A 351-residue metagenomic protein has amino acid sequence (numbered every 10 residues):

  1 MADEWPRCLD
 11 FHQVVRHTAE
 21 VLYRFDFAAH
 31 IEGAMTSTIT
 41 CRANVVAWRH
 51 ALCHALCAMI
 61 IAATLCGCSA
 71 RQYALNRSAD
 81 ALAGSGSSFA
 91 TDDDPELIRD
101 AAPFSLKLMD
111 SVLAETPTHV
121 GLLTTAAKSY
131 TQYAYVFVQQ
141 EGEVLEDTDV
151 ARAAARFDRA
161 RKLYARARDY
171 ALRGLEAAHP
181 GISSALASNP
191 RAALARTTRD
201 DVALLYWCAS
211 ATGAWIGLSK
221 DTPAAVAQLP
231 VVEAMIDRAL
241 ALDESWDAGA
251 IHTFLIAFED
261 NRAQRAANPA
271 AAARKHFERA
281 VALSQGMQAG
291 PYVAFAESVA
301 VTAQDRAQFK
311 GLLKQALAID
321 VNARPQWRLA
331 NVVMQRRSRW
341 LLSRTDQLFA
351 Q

Functional and structural regions predicted by a protein language model:
M1-R49: N-terminal secretory signal peptides that target proteins for export/translocation
C53-T64: Bacterial N-terminal signal peptides
A63-S88: Bacterial Sec signal peptide processing site at the extreme N-terminus
D80-S111, E115-T118, S129-A241, A250-S284 (+4 more regions): Short coil/linker segments at helix-helix boundaries
W340-Q351: Extracytoplasmic and endomembrane cell-envelope/extracellular-matrix remodeling and assembly machinery
